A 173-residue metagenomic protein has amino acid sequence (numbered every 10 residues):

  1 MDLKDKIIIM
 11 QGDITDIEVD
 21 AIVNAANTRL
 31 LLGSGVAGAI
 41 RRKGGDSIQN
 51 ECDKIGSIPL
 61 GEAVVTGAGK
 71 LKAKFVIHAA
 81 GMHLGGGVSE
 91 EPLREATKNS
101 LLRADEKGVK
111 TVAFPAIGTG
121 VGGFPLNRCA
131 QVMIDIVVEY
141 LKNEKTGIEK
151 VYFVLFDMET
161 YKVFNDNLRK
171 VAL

Functional and structural regions predicted by a protein language model:
M1-E106: Glycine-/small-residue-enriched capping loops at alpha/beta junctions
L84-L173: Phosphate/ribose-phosphate-bearing ligand recognition and processing surfaces, centered on ADP-ribose/NAD(+/P+) systems
